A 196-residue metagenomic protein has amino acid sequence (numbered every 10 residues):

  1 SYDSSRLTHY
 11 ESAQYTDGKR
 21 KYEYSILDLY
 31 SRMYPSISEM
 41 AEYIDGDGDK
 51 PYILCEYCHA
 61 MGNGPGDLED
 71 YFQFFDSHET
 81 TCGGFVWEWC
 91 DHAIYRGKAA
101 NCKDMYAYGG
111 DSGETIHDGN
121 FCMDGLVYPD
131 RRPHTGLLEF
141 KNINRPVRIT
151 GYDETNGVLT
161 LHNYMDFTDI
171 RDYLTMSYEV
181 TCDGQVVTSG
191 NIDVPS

Functional and structural regions predicted by a protein language model:
S1-T160, Y164-D172, S177-Q185: Extended substrate-binding grooves/exosites of carbohydrate-active enzymes
V187-S196: Solvent-exposed serine/threonine-rich low-complexity stretches and specific carbohydrate-binding patches
